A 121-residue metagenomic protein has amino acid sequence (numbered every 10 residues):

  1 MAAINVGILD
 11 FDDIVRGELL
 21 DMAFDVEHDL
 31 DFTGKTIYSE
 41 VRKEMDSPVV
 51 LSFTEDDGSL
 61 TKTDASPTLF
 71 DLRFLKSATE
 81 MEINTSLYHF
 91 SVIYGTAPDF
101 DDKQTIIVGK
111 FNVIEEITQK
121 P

Functional and structural regions predicted by a protein language model:
M1-P121: Contiguous segments within soluble domain cores/interaction surfaces
